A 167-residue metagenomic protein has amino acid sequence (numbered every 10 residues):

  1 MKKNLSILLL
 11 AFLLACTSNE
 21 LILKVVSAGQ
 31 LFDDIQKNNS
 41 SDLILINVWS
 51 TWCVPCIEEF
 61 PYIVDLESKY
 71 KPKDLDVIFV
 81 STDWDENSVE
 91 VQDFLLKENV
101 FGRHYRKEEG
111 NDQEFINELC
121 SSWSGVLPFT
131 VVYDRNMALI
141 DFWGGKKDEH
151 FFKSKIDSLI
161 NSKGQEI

Functional and structural regions predicted by a protein language model:
L10-S18: Hydrophobic h-region of N-terminal signal peptides that target proteins for export in Gram-negative bacteria
L23-I44: A short beta-strand-turn-helix
D42-I44, V48-W52, W84, V126: Short pre-active-site segment immediately N-terminal to redox-active cysteine/selenocysteine motifs in thiol-based
V48-Y62: Conserved redox-active cysteine motifs that mediate thiol-disulfide chemistry, especially di-cysteine Cys-X(1-2)-Cys
F60-S81, L96: Conserved helix-turn-beta segment immediately C-terminal to the redox Cys motif in thioredoxin-like folds
D74-S88, V100-G110: Thiol-based oxidoreductase modules, predominantly thioredoxin-like and allied folds used for disulfide exchange
F94-L127: Short, internal strand/loop/helix patches that form the active-site neighborhood or redox-interaction surface
L127-I167: Thiol-/selenol-based redox modules, centered on thioredoxin-like and closely related oxidoreductase domains
